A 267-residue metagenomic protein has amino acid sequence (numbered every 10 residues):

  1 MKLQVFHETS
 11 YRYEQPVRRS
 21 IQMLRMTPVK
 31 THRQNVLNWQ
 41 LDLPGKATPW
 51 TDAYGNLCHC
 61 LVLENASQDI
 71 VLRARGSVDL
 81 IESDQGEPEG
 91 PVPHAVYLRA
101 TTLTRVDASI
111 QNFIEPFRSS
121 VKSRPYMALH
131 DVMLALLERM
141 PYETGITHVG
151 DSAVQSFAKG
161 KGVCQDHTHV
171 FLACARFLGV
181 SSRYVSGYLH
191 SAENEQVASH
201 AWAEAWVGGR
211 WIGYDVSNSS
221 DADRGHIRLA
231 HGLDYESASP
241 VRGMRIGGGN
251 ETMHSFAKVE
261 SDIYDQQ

Functional and structural regions predicted by a protein language model:
M1-D84: Intrinsically disordered, low-complexity N-terminal segments that are enriched in acidic
L3, I21-R25, M133-R139, D166: Short acidic/polar alpha-helix capping motifs at helix-coil junctions
Y11, Q15, L24, D52 (+9 more regions): Flexible, active-site-adjacent loop/turn segments at secondary-structure boundaries
R19, M26-P28, L43, N56 (+10 more regions): Generic structural "secondary-structure junction" signal
S20, D166-G249: Hydrophobic/aromatic-rich core segments of domains that either
L24-M26, W39-L41, E87-V96, S217-D221 (+1 more regions): Short intrinsically disordered coil segments
A47-W50, A95-L98, D221-L229: Short, surface-exposed linear segments at secondary-structure transitions and domain or protein termini
E82, G90-G162, V170, Y235 (+1 more regions): Secondary-structure boundary elements
